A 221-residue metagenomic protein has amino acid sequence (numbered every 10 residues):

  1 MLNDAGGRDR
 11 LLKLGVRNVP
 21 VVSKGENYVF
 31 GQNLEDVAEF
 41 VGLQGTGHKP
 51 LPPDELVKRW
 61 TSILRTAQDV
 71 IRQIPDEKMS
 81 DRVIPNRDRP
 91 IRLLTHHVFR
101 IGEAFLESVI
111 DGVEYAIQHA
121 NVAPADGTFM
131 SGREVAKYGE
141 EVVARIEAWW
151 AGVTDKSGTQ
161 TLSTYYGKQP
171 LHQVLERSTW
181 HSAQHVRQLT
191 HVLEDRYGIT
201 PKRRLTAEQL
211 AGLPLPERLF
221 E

Functional and structural regions predicted by a protein language model:
M1-G7, R17: Thiol-based oxidoreductase modules, predominantly thioredoxin-like and allied folds used for disulfide exchange
L12-S23, Q32: Structural micro-motif
S23-K49: Non-catalytic, surface beta->alpha helical segment in thiol-disulfide oxidoreductase systems
L43-V57, G127, E134: Short, charged, low-complexity loops and linkers
P52-D76, H96-E107: Alpha-helical bundle segments that constitute or directly flank the non-heme di-iron/ferroxidase center
W60-I71, D126-L162, Q169-Q188: Acidic/histidine-rich alpha-helical segments that form the ligand environment of transition-metal centers
K78-A125, S163-E221: Short, contiguous alpha-helical
